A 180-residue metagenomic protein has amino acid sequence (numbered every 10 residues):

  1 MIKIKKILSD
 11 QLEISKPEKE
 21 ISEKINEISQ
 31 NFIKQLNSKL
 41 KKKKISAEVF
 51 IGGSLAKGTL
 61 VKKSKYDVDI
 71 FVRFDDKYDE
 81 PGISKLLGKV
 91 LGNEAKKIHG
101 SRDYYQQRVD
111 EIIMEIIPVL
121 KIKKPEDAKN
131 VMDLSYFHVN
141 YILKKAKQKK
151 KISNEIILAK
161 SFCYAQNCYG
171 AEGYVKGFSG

Functional and structural regions predicted by a protein language model:
M1-K63, K77-G82, Y104-E111, V119-K151: N-terminal regions immediately upstream of nucleotidyltransferase
K42, S46-A47, L91-S101: Short secondary-structure junctions
K65-F71: Acidic Asp/Glu-based divalent-cation binding sites
V72-D76: Short beta-strand-to-loop capping motifs
I83-V90: Short amphipathic alpha-helices in soluble, non-transmembrane regions that often serve as interface/regulatory elements
H99-Y104, K176-S179: Short Gly/Ser/Thr- and Asp/Glu-enriched loop/turn motifs at secondary-structure junctions
S153-G180: Conserved nucleotidyltransferase catalytic core and NTase-mimicking acidic/glycine-rich helix/loop elements in nucleic
